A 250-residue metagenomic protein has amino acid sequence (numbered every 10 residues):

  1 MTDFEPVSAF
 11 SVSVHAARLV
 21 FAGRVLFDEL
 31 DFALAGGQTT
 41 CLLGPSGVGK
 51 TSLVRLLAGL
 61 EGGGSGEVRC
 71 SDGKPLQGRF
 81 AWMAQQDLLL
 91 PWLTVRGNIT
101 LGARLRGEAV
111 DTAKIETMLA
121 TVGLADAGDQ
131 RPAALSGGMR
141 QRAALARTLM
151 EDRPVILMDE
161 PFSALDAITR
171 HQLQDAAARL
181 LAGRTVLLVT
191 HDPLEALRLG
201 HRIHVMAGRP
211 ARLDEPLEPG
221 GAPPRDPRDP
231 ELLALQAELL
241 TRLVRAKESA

Functional and structural regions predicted by a protein language model:
V12, L26-E29: Conserved structural motif at the start of ABC-family nucleotide-binding domains
L43-P45: The feature captures the beta-strand-to-loop junction immediately N-terminal to the Walker
A58: Helix-to-loop junction immediately C-terminal to a conserved catalytic motif
V110-A127: Conserved ABC ATPase "signature" region
R131-L135, M139: Conserved ABC ATPase signature
L145: Hydrophobic anchor residue at the start of the ABC signature
M150-P154: A short, proline-enriched helix->beta-strand linker immediately N-terminal to the Walker B motif in ABC-type P-loop
